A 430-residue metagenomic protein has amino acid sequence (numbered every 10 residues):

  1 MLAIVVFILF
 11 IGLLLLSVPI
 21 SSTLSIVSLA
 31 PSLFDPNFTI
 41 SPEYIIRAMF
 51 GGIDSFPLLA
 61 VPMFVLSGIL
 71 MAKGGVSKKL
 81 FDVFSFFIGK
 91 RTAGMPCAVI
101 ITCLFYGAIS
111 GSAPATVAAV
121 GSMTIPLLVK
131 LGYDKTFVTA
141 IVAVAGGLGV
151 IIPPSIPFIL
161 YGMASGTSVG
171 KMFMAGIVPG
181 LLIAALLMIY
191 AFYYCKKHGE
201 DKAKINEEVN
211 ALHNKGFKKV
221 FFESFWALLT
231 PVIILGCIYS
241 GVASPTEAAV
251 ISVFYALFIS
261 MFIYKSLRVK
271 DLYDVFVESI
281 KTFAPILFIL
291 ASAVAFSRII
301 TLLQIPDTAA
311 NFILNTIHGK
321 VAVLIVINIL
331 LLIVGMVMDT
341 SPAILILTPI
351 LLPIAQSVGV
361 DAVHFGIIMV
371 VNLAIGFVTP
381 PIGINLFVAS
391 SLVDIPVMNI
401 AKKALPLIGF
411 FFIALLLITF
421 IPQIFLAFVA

Functional and structural regions predicted by a protein language model:
M1-A430: Alpha-helical transmembrane segments of multi-pass membrane transport proteins
